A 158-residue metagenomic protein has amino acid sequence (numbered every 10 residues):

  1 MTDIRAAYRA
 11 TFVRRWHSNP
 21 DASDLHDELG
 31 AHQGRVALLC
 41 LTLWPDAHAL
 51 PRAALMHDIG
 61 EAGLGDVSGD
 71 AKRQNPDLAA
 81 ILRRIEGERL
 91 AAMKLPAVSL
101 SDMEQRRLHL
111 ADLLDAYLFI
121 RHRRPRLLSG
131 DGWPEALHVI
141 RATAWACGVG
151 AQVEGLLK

Functional and structural regions predicted by a protein language model:
A6, D46-I59, M103-L110: Alpha-helical scaffolds flanking conserved acidic
A6-H32: Active-site flanking loop/helix segments enriched in acidic
A22-L50: Alpha-helical phosphate/pyrophosphate-handling elements in metalloenzyme active cores
A22-Q33, K72-R83, Q105: Active-site metal-coordination segments of metallo-dependent hydrolases
Q33, C40, R83-L100, E104: Histidine- and acidic-residue-rich, metal-dependent catalytic cores
I59-M93: Helix-adjacent hinge/juxtasegments
S99-K158: Divalent metal-dependent phosphate-bond-processing catalytic cores, especially two-metal-ion Mg2+/Mn2+ enzymes that act
